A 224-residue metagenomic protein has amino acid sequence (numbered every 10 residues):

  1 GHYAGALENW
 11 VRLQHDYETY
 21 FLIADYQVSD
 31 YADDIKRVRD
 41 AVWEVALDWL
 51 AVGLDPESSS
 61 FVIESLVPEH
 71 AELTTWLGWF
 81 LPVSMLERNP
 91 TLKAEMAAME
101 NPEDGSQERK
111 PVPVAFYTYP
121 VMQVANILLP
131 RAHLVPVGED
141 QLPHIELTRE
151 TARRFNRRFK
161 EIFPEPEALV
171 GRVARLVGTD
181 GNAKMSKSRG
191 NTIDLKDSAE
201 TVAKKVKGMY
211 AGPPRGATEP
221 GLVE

Functional and structural regions predicted by a protein language model:
G1-V124: N-terminal Rossmann-like or analogous alpha/beta NTP/dinucleotide-binding catalytic cores that position adenine
K93-E224: Active-site cores that bind ATP or allylic diphosphates and position pyrophosphate for catalysis
